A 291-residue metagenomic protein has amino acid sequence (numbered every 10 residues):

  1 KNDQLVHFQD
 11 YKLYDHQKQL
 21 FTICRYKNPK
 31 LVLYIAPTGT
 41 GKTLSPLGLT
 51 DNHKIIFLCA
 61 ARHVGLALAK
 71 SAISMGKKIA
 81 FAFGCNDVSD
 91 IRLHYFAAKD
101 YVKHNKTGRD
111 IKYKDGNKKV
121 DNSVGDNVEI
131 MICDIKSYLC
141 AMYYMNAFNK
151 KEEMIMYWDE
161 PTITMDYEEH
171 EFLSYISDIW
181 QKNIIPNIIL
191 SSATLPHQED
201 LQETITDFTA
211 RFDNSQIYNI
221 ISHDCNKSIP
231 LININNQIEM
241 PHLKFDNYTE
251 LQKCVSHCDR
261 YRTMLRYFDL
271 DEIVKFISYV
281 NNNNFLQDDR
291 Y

Functional and structural regions predicted by a protein language model:
K1-Y291: N-terminal helicase ATP-binding lobe
